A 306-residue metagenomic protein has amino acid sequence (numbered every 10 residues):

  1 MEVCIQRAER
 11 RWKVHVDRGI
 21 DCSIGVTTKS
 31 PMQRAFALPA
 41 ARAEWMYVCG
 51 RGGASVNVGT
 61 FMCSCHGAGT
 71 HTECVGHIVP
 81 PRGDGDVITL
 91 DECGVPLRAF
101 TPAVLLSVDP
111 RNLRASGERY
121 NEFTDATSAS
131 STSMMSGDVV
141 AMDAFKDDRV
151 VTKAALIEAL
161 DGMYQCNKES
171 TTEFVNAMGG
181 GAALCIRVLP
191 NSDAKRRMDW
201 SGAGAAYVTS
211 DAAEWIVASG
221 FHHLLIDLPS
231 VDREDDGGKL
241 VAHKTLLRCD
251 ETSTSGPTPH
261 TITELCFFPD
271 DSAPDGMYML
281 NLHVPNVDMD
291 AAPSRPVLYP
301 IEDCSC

Functional and structural regions predicted by a protein language model:
M1-C306: Active-/binding-site microenvironments in catalytic and ligand-binding cores
